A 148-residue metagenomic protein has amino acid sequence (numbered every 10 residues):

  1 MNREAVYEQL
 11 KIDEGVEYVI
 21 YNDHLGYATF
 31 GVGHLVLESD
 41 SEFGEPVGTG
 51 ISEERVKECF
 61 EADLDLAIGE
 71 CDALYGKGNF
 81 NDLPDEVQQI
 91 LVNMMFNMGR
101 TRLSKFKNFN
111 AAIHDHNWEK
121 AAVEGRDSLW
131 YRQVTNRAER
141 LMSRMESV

Functional and structural regions predicted by a protein language model:
M1-V19, H34-E38, E54-K57, E61 (+2 more regions): Long, amphipathic alpha-helical surface segments
Y7, Y27-T29, Q88: A residue-level signal for beta-strand positions that form part of recognition/binding surfaces within mature
Y18, Y27, V32, K77-F80: Generic secondary-structure boundary/loop-capping signal
N22-D23, N79-V87: Structural motif
N22-G44: Substrate-binding/active-site groove segments that recognize and process beta-1,4-linked N-acetyl-hexosamine
T29-G31, I90-N93, K120: Structural recognition of the beta-strand scaffold that forms the well-ordered cores of secreted hydrolase catalytic
F43-G76, D85-V92, N97-F106: Alpha-helical segment that forms one wall of the substrate-binding/catalytic cleft in peptidoglycan-active domains
